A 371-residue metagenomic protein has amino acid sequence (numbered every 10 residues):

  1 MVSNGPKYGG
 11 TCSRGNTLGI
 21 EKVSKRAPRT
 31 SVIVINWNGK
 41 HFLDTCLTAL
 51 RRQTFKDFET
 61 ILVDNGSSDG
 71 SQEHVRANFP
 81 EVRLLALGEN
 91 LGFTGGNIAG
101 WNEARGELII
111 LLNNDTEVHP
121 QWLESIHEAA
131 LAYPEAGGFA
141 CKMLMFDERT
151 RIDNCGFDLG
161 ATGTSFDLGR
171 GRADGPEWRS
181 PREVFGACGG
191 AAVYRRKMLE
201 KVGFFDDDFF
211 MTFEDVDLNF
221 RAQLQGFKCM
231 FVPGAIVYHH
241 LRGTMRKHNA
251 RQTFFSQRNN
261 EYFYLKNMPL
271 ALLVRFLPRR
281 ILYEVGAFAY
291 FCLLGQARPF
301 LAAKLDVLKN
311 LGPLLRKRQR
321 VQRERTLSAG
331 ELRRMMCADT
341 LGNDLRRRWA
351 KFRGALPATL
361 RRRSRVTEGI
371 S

Functional and structural regions predicted by a protein language model:
P28-S31, E59, D217: Cell-envelope/extracellular polymer assembly enzymes that use nucleotide-activated donors
T48-D57: Short, acidic, metal-binding catalytic loop of nucleotide-sugar glycosyltransferases
Q72-E103: Conserved donor nucleotide-binding strand/loop of the catalytic core
I109: Short aromatic/hydrophobic "clamp" motif used to bind/position activated sugar donors
T116-G160, T164: Conserved donor NDP-sugar-binding/catalytic core segment of glycosyltransferases
G160-F185, E200: Short, flexible, basic/aromatic active-site loop/helix in glycosyltransferases
F185-I236: A short, conserved alpha-helix in the catalytic core of glycosyltransferases
K228-M335, D339-N343, G354-P357: Active-site-adjacent helix/loop segment of glycosyltransferases that harbors family-specific signature motifs
